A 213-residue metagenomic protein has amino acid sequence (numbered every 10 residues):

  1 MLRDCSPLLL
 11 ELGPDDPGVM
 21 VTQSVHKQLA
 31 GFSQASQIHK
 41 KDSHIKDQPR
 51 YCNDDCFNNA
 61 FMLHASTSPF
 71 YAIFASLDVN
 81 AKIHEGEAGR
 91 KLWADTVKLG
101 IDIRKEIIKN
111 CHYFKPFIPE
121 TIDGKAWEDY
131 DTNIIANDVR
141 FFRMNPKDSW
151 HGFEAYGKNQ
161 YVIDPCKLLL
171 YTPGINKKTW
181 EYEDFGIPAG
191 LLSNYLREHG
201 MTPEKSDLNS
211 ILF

Functional and structural regions predicted by a protein language model:
M1-C111: Conserved PLP-enzyme active-site core in the AAT-like
V97, I101-L212: Conserved C-terminal alpha-helix-loop-beta "cap" of PLP-dependent enzymes that closes/shapes the active-site mouth
